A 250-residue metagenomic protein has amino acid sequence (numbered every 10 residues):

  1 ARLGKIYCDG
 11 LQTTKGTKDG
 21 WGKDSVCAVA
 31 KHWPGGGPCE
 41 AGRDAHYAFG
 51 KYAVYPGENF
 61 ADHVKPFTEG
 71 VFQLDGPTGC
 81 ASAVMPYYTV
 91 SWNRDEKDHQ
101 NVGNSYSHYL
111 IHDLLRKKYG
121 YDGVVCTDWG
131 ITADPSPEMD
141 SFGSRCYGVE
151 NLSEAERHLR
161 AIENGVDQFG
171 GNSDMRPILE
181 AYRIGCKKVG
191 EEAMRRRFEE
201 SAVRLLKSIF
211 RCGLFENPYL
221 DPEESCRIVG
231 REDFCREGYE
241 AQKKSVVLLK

Functional and structural regions predicted by a protein language model:
A1-K250: Glycoside hydrolase catalytic-domain context in secreted enzymes
